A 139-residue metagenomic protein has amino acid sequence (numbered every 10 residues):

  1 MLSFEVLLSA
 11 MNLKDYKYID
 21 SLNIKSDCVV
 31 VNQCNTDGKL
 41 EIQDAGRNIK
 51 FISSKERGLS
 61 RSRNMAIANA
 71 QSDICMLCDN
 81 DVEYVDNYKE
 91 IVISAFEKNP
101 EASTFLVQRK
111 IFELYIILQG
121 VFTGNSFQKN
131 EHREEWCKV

Functional and structural regions predicted by a protein language model:
M1-I24: N-proximal low-complexity "stem/linker" segments adjacent to membrane-targeting elements
D15-I19, T36-D44, N87: Acidic helix N-cap motif at the loop->helix transition within catalytic regions of sugar-transfer enzymes
N32-C34: Acidic ATP/Mg2+-coordinating residue in the GHKL
S54-A70: Glycine-rich, basic loop-to-helix element that forms the pyrophosphate-binding segment of sugar-nucleotide handling
C75: Short aromatic/hydrophobic "clamp" motif used to bind/position activated sugar donors
D79-E83: The conserved acidic donor/metal-binding loop of glycosyltransferases
N87-Q119: Conserved donor NDP-sugar-binding/catalytic core segment of glycosyltransferases
L106-E113, I117-V139: Short, flexible, basic/aromatic active-site loop/helix in glycosyltransferases
